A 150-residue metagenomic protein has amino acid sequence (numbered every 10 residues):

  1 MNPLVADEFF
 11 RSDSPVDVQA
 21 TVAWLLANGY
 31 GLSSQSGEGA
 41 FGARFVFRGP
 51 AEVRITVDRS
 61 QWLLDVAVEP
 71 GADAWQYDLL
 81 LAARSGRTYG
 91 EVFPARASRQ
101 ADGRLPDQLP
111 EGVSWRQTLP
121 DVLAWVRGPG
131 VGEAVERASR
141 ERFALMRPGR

Functional and structural regions predicted by a protein language model:
N2-T21, L32-R44, R48-R150: Intrinsically disordered, low-complexity regulatory regions enriched in serine/threonine/proline and acidic residues
G29: Short glycine-rich hinge loops at helix-strand junctions in the catalytic core of two-component histidine kinases
